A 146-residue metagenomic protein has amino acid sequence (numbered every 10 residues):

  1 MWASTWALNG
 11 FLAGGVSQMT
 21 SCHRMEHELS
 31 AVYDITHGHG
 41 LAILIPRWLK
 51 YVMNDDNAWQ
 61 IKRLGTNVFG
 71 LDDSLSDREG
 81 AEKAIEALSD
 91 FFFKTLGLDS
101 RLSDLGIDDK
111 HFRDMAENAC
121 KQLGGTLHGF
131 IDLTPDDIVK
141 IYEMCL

Functional and structural regions predicted by a protein language model:
M1-A87: Active-site segments that bind and position negatively charged phosphate/pyrophosphate groups
I61, N67-L146: C-terminal charged capping/lid subdomain of soluble metabolic enzymes
